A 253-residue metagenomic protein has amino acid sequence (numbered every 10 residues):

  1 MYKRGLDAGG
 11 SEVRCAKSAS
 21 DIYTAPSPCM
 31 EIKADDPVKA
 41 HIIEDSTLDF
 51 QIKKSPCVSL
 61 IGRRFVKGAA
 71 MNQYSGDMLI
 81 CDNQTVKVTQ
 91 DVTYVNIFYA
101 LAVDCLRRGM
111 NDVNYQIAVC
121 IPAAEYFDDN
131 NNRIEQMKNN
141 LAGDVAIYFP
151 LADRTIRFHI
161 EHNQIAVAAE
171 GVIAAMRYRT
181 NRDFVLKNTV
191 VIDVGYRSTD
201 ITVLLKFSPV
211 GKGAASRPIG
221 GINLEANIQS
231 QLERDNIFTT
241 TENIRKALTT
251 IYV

Functional and structural regions predicted by a protein language model:
M1-T189, P209-G221: Nucleotide/phosphate-binding catalytic cleft detector across ATP-hydrolyzing and phosphate-transferring enzymes
G10-S11, R197, I251: A short, compositionally biased
A34-K39, T202-I244: Glycine-rich phosphate-binding loop plus the immediately following alpha-helix
V86-N96, A226-F238, E242-V253: Adenine-nucleotide phosphate-binding core of ATP-dependent small-molecule kinases
V194-D200: Ser/Thr-glycine-rich phosphate-binding loops at phosphate-binding pockets of nucleotides, nucleotide cofactors
